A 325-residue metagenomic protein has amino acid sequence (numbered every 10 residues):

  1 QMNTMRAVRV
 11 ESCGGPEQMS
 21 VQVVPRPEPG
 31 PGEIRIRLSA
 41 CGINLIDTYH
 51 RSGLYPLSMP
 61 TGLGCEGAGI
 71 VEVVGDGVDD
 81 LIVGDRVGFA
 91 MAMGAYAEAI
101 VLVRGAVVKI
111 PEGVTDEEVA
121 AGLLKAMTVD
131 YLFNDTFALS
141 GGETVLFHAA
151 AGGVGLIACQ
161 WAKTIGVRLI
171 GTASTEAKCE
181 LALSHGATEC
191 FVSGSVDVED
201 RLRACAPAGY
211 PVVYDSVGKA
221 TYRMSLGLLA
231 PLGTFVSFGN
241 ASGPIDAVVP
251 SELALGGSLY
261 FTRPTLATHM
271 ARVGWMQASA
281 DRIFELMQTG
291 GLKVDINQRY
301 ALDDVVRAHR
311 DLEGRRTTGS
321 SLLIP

Functional and structural regions predicted by a protein language model:
N3, V273-P325: C-terminal hydrophobic helical "lid"/dimerization subdomain of Rossmann-like NAD(P)H-dependent oxidoreductases
P25-G42, S52-G94: Glycine-rich beta-strand-centered segment in the early N-terminal region that forms part of a ligand/cofactor-binding
R86, T144, R168, G233-T234 (+1 more regions): Short glycine-centered segments of the SAM/dcSAM-binding site in methyltransferase folds
G88-A151: NAD(P)H dinucleotide-binding glycine-rich loop of Rossmann-like/cofactor-binding domains, especially the beta1-alpha1
L123-V196: Mid-domain Rossmann-like dinucleotide-binding core that forms the NAD(H)/NADP(H) cofactor-binding site
D197-A208: Short amphipathic alpha-helix with an adjacent loop that forms part of the alpha/beta core around
A220-G291, P325: Glycine-rich phosphate-binding loop and adjacent beta-alpha segment of Rossmann(oid) nucleotide-cofactor-binding
